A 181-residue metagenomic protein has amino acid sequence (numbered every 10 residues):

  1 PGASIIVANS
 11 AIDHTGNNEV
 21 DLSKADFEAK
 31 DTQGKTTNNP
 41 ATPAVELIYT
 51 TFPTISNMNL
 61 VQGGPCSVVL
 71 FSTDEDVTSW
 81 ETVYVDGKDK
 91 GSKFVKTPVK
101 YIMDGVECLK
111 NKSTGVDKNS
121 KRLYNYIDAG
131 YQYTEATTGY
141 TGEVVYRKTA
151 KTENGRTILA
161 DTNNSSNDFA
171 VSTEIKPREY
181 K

Functional and structural regions predicted by a protein language model:
P1-G155, L159, S165: Solvent-exposed beta-edge/loop recognition patches
L159-K181: A recurrent domain-boundary module in secreted/ectodomain proteins
